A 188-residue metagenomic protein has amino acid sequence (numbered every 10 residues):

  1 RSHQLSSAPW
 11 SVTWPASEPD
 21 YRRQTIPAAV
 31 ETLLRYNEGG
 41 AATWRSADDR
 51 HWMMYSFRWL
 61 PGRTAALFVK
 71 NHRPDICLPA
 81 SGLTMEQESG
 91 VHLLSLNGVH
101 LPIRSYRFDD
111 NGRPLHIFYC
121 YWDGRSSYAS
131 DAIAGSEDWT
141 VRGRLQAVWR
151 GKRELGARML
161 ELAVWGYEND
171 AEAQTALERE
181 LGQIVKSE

Functional and structural regions predicted by a protein language model:
R1-Q4: Membrane-interface motif at the C-terminal end of an N-terminal transmembrane signal
A8, V12-G151: Short, solvent-exposed recognition patches
G156-E188: Surface-exposed amphipathic alpha-helical segments
